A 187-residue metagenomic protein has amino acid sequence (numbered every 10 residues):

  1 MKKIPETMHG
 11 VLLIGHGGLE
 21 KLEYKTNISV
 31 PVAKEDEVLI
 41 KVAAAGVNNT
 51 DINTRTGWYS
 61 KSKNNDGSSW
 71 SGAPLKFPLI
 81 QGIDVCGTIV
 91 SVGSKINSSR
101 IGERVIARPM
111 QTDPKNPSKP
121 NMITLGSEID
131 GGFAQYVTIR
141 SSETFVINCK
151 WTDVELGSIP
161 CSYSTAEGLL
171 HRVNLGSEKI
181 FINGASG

Functional and structural regions predicted by a protein language model:
M1-H9: Eukaryotic N-terminal low-complexity, Ser/Thr- and Lys/Arg-rich leader segments that predominantly function as
M8, E103, S177-I180: Nucleotide donor/acceptor-binding cores
G17-Y24, N49-D51: Short N-terminal binding/cap micro-motifs at the start of the first secondary-structure element
S29-G46, Y59-T112, W151: Glycine-rich beta-strand-centered segment in the early N-terminal region that forms part of a ligand/cofactor-binding
T50-T56, N116: Cytochrome P450 core scaffold surrounding the K-helix E-X-X-R motif and the conserved "meander" helix-loop region
S71-P74, R108-N183: NAD(P)H dinucleotide-binding glycine-rich loop of Rossmann-like/cofactor-binding domains, especially the beta1-alpha1
S186: Conserved glycine-rich cofactor-binding loop
